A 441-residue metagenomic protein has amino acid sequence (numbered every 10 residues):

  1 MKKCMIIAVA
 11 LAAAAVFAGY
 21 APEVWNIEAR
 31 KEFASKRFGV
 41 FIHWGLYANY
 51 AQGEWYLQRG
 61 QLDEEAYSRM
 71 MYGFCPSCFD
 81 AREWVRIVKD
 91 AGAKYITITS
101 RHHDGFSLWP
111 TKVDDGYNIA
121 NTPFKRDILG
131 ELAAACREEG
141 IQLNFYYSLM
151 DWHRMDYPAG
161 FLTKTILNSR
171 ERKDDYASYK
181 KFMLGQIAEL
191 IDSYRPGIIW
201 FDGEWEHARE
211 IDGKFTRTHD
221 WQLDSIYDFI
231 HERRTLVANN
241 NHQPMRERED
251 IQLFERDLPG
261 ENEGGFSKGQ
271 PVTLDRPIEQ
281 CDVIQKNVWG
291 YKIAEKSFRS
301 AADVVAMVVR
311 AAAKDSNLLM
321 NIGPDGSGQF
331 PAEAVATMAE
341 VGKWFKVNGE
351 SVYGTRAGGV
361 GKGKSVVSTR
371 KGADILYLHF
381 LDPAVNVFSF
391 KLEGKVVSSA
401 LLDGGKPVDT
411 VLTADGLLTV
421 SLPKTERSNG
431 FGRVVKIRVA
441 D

Functional and structural regions predicted by a protein language model:
M1-C4, V88: Positively charged n-region of N-terminal signal peptides that target proteins for export
C4-A13: Sec-dependent N-terminal signal peptides
G19-D441: Mature catalytic domains of secreted/periplasmic carbohydrate-active enzymes
